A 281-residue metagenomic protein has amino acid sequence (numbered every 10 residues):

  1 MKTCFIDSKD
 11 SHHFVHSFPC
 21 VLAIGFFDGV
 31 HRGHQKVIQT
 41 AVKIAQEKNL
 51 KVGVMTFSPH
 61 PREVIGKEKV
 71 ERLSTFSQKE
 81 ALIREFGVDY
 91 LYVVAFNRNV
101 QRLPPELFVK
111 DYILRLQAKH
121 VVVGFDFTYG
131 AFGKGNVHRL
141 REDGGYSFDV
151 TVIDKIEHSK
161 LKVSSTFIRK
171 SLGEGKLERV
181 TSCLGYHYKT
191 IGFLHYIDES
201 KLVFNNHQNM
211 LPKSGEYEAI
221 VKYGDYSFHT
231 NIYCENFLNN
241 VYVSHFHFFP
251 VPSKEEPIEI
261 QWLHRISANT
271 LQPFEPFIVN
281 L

Functional and structural regions predicted by a protein language model:
K2-H12, Y92: Short acidic-hydrophobic, aromatic-tinged amphipathic segments that line or gate anion-handling sites
H12-T75: N-terminal catalytic cores of NTP/NDP-binding nucleotidyl/phosphoryl-transfer enzymes
H31, I83, V121, V180 (+1 more regions): Residue-level signal for inorganic ion chemistry
N49-G53, Y90, H120, D149: Residues at the starts of beta-strands that form the adenosine-phosphate
V70-K79, L103-F108: Glycine-rich, highly charged phosphate/nucleotide-binding loops
Q78-Y92: A glycine-rich helix N-cap at a beta->alpha junction
R102-N205, N269-L281: Classical nucleotidyltransferase
Y196-L281: Phosphate/ribose-recognition catalytic cores of enzymes acting on nucleotide-derived substrates
